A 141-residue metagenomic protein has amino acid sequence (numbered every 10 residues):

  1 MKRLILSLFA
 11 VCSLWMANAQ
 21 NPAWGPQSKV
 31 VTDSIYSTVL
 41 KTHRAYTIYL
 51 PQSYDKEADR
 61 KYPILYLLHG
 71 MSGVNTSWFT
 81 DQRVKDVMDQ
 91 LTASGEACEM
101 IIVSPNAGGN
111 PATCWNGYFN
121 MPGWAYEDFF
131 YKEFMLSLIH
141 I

Functional and structural regions predicted by a protein language model:
M1-P22: Bacterial Sec-dependent N-terminal signal peptides
Q20-I139: Non-catalytic cap/lid and distal C-terminal segments of serine-dependent acyl enzymes
